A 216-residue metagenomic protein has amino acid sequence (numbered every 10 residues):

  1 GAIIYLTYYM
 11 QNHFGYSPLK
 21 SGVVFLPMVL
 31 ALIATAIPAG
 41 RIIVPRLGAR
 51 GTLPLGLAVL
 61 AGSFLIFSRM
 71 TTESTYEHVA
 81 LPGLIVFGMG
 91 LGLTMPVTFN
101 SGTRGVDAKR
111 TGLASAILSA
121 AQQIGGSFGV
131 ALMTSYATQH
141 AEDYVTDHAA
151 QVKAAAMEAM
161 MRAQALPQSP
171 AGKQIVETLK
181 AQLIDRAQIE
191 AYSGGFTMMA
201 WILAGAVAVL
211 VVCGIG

Functional and structural regions predicted by a protein language model:
G1-L113, G216: Transmembrane core module of solute transporters
F99-S101, G105, I117-I215: Hydrophobic transmembrane architecture of multi-pass small-molecule transporters
